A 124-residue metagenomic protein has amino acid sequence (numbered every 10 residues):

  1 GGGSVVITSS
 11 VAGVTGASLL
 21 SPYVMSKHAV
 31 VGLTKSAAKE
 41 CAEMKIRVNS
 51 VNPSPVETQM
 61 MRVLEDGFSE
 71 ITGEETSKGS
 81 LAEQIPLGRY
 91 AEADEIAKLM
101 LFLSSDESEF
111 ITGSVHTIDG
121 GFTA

Functional and structural regions predicted by a protein language model:
S10: Residue(s) in the substrate-gating loop at a strand-loop-helix junction that position the organic substrate next
G13-T15, A124: Conserved catalytic-site region of short-chain dehydrogenase/reductase
T15-S21, E43-M44, G88, D106: Active-site loop immediately N-terminal to the catalytic Tyr-X3-Lys motif of short-chain dehydrogenase/reductase
S26, T34: Active-site helix of classical SDR
A42, R47, I111-G113: Short, small/polar-rich loop/turn modules that mediate ligand/substrate recognition or access, typified
R47-E57, S104, T117-D119: Conserved SDR Rossmann-fold cofactor-binding beta-strand/turn motif
V56-Q84: A glycine/serine/threonine-rich, flexible loop-to-helix segment that serves as the NAD(P) cofactor-binding "lid"
L87-I118, T123: C-terminal substrate-recognition "lid" of short-chain dehydrogenase/reductases
